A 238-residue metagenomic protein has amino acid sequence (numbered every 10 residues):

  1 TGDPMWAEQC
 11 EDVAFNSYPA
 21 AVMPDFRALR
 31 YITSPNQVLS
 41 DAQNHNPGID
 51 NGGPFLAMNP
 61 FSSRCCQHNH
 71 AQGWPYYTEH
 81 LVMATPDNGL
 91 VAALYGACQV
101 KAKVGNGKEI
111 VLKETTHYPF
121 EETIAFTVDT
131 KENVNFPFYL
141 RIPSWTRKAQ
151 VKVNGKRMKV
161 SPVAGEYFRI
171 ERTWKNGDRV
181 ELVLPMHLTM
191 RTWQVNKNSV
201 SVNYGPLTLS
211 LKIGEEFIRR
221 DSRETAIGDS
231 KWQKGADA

Functional and structural regions predicted by a protein language model:
G2-E8: Structural helix-adjacent loops and short alpha-helical linkers that scaffold large soluble proteins
E8-N16, A21-T127, V153, V163 (+3 more regions): C-terminal beta-rich recognition modules with glycine/proline-rich loops and embedded aromatic residues
F126-V134: Extracellular and analogous surface-interaction loops
E132, K175-N176: Surface-exposed loops/turns
N133-N154: Beta-strand-rich binding/interaction modules
W145-R147, N176, M186: A generic "binding-loop/recognition-motif" signal
Y167-R169: Short, surface-exposed beta-strand/beta-hairpin micro-motifs centered on an aromatic residue
